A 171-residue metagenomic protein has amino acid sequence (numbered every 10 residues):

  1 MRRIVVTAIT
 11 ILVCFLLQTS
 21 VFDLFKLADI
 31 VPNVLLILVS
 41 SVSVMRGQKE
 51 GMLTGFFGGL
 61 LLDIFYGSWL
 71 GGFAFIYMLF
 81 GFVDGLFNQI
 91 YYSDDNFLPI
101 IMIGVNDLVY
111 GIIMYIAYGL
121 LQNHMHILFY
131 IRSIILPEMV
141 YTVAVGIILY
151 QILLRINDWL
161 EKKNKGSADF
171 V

Functional and structural regions predicted by a protein language model:
M1-V171: Terminal, non-globular segments
